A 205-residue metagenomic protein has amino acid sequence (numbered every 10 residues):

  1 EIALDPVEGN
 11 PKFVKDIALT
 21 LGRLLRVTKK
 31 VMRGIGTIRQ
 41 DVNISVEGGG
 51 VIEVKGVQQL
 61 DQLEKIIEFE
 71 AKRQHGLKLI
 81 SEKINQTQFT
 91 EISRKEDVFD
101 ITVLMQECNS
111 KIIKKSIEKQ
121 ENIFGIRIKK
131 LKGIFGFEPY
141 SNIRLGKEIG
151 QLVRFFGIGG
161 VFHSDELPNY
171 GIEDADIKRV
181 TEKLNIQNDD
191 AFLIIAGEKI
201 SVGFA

Functional and structural regions predicted by a protein language model:
E1-A205: Accessory interaction regions appended to the cores of large information-processing enzymes
